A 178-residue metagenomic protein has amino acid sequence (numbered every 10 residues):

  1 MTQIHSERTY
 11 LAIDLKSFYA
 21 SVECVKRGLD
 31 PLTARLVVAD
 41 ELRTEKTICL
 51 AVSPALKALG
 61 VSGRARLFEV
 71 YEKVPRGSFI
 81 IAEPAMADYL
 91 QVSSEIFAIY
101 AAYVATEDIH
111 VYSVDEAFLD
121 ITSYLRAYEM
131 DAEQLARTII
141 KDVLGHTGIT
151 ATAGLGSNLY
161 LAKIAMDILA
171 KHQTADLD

Functional and structural regions predicted by a protein language model:
M1-V114, F118, D167: Residues that scaffold, gate, or flank divalent-cation-dependent active/transport sites
V22-V25, I121-Y124, A162: Short, function-defining helix-loop hinge/capping sites that tune catalysis or transport
A98, S123, K141: Acidic (Asp/Glu) carboxylate-rich active-site/surface patches
V114-D120, S157-A162: Short, conserved phosphate-binding/catalytic loop or strand-edge motifs used in phosphoryl-/nucleotidyl-transfer
L119-R137: Catalytic palm subdomain of template-directed nucleic-acid polymerases, centered on the conserved carboxylate motif
D131-D178: Long, highly charged, low-complexity intrinsically disordered interaction regions that mediate electrostatic DNA/RNA
